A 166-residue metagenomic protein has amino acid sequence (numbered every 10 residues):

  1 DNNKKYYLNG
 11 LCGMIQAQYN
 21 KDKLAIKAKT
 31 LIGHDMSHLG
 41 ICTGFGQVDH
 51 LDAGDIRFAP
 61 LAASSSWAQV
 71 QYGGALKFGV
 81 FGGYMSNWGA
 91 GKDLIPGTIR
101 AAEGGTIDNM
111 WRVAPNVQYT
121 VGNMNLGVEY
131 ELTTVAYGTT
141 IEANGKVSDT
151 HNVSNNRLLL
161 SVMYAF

Functional and structural regions predicted by a protein language model:
D1-T106, W111: Detector for outer-membrane/organellar transmembrane beta-barrel domains, recognizing the amphipathic beta-strand
A17-K21, Y72-G74, Y119-V121, L132 (+1 more regions): Residue-level signature of outer-membrane beta-barrel architecture
V70, V113-V117, G127-V128, V162: Hydrophobic, well-ordered secondary-structure elements that form the walls of internal hydrophobic environments
G91-L94, G127-V128, A136-K146, T150: A glycine-biased, small/acidic residue-tolerant capping/turn segment at secondary-structure junctions
G105, T150-H151: Acidic, glycine-rich flexible loop segments
N116-G138: C-terminal closing repeat unit and adjoining cap/tail of repeat-based domains
N152-F166: Outer-membrane beta-barrel "beta-signal"
